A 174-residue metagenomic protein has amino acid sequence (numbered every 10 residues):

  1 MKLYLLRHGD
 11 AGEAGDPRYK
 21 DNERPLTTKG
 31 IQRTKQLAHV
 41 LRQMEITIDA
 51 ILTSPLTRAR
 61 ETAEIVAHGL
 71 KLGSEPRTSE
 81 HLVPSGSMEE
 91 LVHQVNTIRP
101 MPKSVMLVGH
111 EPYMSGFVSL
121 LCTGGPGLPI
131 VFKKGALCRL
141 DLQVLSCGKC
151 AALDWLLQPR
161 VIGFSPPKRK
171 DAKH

Functional and structural regions predicted by a protein language model:
K2-G86, H93, L128-K134, K168-H174: Active-site-proximal alpha-helix that buttresses catalytic centers in soluble enzyme cores
L3, P100-G109: Generic beta-sheet signal
V40, I65, G69, T97 (+3 more regions): Active-site catalytic microenvironments for nucleophilic, acid-base chemistry
M44-I46, I98-K103: Glycine-rich phosphate-binding loop signature in dinucleotide/nucleotide-binding domains
C122-A152, L156-P159: Domain-level recognition of soluble alpha/beta enzyme cores, biased toward histidine phosphatases/phosphomutases
A152-H174: Short, basic/aromatic-enriched C-terminal tail that caps enzymatic domains
